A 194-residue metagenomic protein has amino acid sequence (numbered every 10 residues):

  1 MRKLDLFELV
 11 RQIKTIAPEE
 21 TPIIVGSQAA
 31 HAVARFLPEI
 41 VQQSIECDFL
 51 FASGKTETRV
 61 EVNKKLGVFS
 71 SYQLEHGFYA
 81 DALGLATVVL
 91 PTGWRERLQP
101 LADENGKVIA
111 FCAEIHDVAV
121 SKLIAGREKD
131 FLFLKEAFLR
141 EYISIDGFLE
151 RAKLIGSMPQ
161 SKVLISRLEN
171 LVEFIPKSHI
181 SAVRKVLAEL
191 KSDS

Functional and structural regions predicted by a protein language model:
M1-S194: Compositionally biased terminal segments of proteins
